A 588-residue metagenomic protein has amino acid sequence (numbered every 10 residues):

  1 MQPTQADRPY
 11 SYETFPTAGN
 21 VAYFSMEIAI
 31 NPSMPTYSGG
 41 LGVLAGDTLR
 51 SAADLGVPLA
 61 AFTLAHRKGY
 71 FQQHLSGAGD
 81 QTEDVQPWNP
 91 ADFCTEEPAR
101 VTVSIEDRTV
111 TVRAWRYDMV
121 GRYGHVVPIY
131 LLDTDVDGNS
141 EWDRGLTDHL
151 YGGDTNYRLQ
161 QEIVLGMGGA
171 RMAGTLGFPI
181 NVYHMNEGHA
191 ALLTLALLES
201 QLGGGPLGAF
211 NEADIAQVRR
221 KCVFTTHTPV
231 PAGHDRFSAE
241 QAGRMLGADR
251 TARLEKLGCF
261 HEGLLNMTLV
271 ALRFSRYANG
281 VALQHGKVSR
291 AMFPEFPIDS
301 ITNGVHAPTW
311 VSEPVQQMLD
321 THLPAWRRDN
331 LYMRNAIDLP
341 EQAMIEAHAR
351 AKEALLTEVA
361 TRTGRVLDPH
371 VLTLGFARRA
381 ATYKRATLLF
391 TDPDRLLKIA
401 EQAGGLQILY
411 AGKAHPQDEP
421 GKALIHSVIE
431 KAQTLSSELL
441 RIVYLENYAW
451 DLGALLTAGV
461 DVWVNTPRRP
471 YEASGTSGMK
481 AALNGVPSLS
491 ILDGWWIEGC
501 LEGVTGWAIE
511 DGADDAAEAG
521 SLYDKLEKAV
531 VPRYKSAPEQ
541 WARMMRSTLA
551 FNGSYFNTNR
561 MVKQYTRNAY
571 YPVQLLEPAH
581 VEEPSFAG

Functional and structural regions predicted by a protein language model:
M1-G588: Catalytic cores of carbohydrate-active enzymes across secretory and cytosolic contexts
